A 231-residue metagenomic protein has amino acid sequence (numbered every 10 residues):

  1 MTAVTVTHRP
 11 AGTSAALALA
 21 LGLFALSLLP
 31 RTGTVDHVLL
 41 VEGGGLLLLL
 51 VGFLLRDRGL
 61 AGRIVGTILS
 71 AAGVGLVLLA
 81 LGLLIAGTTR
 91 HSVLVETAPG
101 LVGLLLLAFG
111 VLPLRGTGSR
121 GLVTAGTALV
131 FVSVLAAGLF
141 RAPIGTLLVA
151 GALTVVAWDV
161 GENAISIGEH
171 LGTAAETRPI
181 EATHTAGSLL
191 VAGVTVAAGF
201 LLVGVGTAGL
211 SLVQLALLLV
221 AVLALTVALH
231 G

Functional and structural regions predicted by a protein language model:
T2, L48-R63, L105-G116, A157 (+2 more regions): C-terminal ends of transmembrane helices
T2-H8, L171-A186: Membrane-interface segments at loop-to-transmembrane junctions
A15-V35, L49-G59, I68-H91, V102-R115 (+2 more regions): Hydrophobic alpha-helical transmembrane segments and adjacent interfacial helices in integral membrane proteins
A20, E42-G45, D159: Transmembrane helical cores of multi-pass secondary ion antiporters/exchangers
T34-L49, V93-T97: Loop-to-helix transition at the N-terminal end of transmembrane alpha-helices
G44-L46, T207-H230: Small-residue-rich transmembrane alpha-helices that serve as helix-helix interface/gating elements in multipass
G126-V132, L148-G161: Alpha-helical membrane segments in multi-pass integral membrane proteins
A136-A152, L210-L215: Loop-to-transmembrane alpha-helix initiation sites
